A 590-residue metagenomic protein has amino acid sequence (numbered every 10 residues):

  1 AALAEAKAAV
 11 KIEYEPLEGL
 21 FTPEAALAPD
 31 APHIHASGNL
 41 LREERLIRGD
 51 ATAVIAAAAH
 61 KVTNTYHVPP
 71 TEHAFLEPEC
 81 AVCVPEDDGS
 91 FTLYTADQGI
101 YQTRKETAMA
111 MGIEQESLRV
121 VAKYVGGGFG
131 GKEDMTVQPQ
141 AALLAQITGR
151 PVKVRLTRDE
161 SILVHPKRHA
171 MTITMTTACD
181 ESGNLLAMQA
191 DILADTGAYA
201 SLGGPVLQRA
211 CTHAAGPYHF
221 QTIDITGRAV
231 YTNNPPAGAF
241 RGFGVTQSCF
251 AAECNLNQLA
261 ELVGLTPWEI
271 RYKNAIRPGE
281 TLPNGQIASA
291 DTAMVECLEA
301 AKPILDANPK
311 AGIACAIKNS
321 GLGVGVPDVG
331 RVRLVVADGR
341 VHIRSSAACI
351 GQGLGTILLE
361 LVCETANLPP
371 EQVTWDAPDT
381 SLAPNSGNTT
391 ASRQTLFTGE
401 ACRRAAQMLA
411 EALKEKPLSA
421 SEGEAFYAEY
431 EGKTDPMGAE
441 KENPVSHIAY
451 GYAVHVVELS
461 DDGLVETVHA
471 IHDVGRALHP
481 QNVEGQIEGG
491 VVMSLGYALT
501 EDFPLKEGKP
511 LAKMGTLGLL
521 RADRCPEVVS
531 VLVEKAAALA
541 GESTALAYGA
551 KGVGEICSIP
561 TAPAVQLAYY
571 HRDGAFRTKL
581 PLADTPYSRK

Functional and structural regions predicted by a protein language model:
A1-E106, G130, C211-H219, A237 (+3 more regions): Extended, polar/acidic
A6-A9, T95, R104-E106, F129-M135 (+9 more regions): Short acidic, glycine/serine/threonine-rich loops at helix termini
G38-A81, A170-C254, L322-D328: Glycine-rich loop/linker segments at domain edges
F91-T95, R340-S345, V465-T467: Short, aliphatic-rich beta-strand segments
Q98, L322-G339: Active-site-adjacent "gating/activation" loops or surface patches in catalytic cores
G112-S117, Q146-V152, E181, V206-S320 (+1 more regions): C-terminal catalytic domains of large/alpha subunits in multi-subunit enzymes
G128-G149, K153-R155, L354, L358-L361: Thiamine diphosphate
G149-G197, G399-A420: Phosphate/diphosphate-binding loops
